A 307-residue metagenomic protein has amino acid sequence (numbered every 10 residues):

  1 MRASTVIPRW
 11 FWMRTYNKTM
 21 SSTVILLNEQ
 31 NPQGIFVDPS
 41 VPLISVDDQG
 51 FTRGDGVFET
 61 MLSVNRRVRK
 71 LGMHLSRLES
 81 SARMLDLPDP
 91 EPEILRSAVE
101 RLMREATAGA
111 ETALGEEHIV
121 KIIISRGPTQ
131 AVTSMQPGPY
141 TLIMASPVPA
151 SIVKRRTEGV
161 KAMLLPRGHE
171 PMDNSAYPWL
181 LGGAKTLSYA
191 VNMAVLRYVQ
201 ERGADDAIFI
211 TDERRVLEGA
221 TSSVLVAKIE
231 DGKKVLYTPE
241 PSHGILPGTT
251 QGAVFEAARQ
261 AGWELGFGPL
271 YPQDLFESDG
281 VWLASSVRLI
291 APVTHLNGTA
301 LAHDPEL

Functional and structural regions predicted by a protein language model:
M1-R2: Compositionally biased, low-complexity intrinsically disordered regions
P8-E93, S97-R101, Q130-L307: Helix-start/capping segments and mature chain N-termini
R96-A131, S146: Short, acidic/charged, Gly/Pro-enriched secondary-structure junctions
